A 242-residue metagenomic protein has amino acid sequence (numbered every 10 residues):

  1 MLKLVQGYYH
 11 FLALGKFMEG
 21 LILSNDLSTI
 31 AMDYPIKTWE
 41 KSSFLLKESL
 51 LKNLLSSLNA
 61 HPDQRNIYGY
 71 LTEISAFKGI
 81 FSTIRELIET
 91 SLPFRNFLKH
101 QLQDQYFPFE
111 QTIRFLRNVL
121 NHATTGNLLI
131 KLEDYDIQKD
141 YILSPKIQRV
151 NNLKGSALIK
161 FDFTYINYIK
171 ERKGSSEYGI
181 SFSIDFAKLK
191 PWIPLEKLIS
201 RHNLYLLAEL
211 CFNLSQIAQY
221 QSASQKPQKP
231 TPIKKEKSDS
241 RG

Functional and structural regions predicted by a protein language model:
M1-F17, K226: Short, extreme N-terminal leader segments that mark the start of a protein/domain
K16-F107: Short, contiguous, well-structured surface segments enriched in hydrophobic/aromatic residues
F17-E19, F77-L92, D136-T231, K235: Amphipathic, Lys/Arg-enriched alpha-helical patches that create a basic surface for binding polyanionic ligands
L50-L54, L116, L207-L214: Generic structural signal of hydrophobic/aromatic residues within well-ordered alpha-helices of folded domains
L54-A60, I130-I147: Low-complexity, polar-biased intrinsically disordered regions enriched in Pro/Ser/Thr/Gly
Y106-L132: Histidine-centered, metal-coordinating catalytic motifs and their short helical/loop contexts
D239-R241: Non-Sec secretion/translocation targeting segments of pathogen effectors
